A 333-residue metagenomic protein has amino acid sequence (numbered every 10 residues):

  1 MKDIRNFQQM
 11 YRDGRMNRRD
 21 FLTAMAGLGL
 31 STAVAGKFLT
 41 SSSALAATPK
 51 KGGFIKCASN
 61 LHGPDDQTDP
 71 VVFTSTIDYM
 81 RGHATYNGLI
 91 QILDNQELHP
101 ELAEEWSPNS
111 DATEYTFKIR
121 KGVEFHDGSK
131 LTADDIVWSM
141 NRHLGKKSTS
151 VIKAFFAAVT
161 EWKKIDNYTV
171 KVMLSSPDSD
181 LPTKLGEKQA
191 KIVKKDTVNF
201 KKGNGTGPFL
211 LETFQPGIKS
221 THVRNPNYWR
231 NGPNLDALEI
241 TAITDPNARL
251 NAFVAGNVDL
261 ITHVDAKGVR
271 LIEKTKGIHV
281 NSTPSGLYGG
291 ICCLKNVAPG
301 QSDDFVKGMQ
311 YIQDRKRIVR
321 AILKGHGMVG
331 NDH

Functional and structural regions predicted by a protein language model:
M1-D20, S43: N-terminal secretory signal peptides
D20-S42: N-terminal export signals
A58-S110, N141, N204-T206: N-terminal lobe/hinge region of extracytoplasmic solute-binding protein
H62, T262-H333: Local pocket/hinge segments that shape ligand/substrate recognition
I92-E97, S176-D178, T183-E239, D245-A248: Gly/Pro-rich hinge or "lid" segments in bacterial periplasmic/extracellular proteins
E104-T149, K171, A252, P299 (+1 more regions): Aromatic- and charge-enriched surface segment that lines or borders ligand/interaction sites
K118, I152-K195: Surface-exposed binding/hinge segments that line and control ligand-binding clefts or catalytic entry sites
T197, N225-L271, N296-P299, D303 (+1 more regions): Ligand-site clamp/hinge motif
